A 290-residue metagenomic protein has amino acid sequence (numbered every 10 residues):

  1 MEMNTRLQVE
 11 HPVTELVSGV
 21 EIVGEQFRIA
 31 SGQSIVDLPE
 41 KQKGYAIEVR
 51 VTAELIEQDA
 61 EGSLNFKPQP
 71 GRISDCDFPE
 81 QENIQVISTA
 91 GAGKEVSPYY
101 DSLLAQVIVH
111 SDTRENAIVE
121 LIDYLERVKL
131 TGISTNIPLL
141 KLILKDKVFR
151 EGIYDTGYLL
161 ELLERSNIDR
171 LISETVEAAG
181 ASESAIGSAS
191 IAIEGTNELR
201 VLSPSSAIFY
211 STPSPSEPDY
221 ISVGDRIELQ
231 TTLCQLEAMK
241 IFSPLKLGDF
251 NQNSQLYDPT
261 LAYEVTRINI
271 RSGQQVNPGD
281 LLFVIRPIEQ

Functional and structural regions predicted by a protein language model:
M1-A181, S188, L199: ATP-dependent carboxylate activation and anion-phosphoryl transfer catalytic cores that bind Mg-ATP to form
V49, T175-A178, S184, N253 (+2 more regions): Intrinsic disorder/low-complexity segments enriched in polar/small residues
A185-I186, A192: Flexible, glycine/threonine-enriched loop-and-boundary segments that flank and lead into catalytic domains of large
I191-S203: Intrinsic low-complexity, intrinsically disordered segments
V201-Q290: Structured functional modules or segments
